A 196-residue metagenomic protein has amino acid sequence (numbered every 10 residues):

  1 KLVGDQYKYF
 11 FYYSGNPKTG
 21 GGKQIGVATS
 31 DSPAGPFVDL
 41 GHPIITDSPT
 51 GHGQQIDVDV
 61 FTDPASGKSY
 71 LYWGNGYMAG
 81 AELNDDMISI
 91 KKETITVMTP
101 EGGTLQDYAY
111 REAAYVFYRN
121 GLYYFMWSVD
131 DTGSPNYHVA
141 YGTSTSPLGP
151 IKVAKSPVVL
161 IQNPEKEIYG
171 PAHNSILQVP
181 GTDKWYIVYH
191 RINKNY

Functional and structural regions predicted by a protein language model:
K1-Y196: Carbohydrate-active catalytic/glycan-binding domains of CAZyme proteins, especially the secreted or lumenal ectodomains
